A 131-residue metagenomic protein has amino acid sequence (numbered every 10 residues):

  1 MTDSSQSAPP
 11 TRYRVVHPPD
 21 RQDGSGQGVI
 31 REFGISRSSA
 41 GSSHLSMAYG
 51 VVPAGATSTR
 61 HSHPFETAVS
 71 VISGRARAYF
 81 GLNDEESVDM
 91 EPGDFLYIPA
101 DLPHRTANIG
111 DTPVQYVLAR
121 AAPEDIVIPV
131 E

Functional and structural regions predicted by a protein language model:
M1-H44, P129-E131: A short, N-terminal "cap"/entry segment at the start of jelly-roll beta-barrel domains of the cupin/DSBH fold
R31, I35, S46-H63, A100: Conserved short histidine dyad/triad with adjacent acidic residue
A40, N83, D111-T112: Short strand-connecting beta-turns/loops that link adjacent beta-strands
M47-V51, A68, S87, F95-Y97 (+1 more regions): Conserved hydrophobic/aromatic beta-strand scaffold that supports enzyme active sites
S58-R60, A78-Y79, S87, I98 (+1 more regions): Short beta-strand His + acidic residue motifs that chelate non-heme Fe in jelly-roll/DSBH and cupin folds
S62, A68-P92: A short beta-strand-loop-beta hairpin characteristic of the jelly-roll/cupin
E91-P92, A100-I126: Ligand-binding loop in jelly-roll beta-barrel domains
